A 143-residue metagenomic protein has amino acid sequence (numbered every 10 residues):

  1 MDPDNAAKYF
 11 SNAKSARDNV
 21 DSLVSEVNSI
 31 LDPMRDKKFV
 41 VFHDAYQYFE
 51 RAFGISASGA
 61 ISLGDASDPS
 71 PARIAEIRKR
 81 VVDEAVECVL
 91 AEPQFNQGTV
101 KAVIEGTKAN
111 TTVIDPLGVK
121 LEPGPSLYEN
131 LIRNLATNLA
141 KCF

Functional and structural regions predicted by a protein language model:
M1-F143: Extracytoplasmic metal-acquisition and chelation regions
